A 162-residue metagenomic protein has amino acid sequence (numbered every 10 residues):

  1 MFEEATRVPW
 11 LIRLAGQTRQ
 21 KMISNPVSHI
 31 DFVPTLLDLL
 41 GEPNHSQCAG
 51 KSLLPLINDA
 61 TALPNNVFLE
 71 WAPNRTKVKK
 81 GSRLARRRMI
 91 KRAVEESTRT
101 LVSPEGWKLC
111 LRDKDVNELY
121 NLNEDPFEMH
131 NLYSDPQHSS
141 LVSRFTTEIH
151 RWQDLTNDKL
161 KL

Functional and structural regions predicted by a protein language model:
M1-Q47, K51-L63, E70, V102: Substrate-binding rim/cap in mid-to-C-terminal beta-strand-loop elements of soluble/periplasmic
E3, L69-S134, L162: C-terminal, low-complexity/hydrophilic appendages and adjacent surface loops of extracellular/periplasmic anionic
P9, F32, L53, L109-R112 (+3 more regions): Generic structural signal for small/hydrophobic residues in well-ordered secondary structure, especially within
H29, V33, V116-L119, M129 (+1 more regions): Internal amphipathic alpha-helical segments of the cytochrome P450 catalytic fold
V33-L37, G41, L54, Y120 (+2 more regions): Non-transmembrane alpha-helical segments in soluble domains of secreted/periplasmic/extracellular proteins
P55-D59, T76-G81, D154: Short, solvent-exposed polar/charged micro-motifs at secondary-structure junctions
L132-L162: Long, internal low-complexity/basic segments
